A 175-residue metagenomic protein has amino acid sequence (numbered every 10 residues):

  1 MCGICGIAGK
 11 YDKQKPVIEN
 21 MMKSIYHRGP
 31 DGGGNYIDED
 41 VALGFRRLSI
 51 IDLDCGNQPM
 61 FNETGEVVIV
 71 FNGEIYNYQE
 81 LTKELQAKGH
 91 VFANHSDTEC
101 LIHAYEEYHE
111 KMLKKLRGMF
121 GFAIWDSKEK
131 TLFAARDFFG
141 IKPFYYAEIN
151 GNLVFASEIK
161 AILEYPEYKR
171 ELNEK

Functional and structural regions predicted by a protein language model:
M1-K175: Cysteine-centered catalytic environments shared across enzyme families
